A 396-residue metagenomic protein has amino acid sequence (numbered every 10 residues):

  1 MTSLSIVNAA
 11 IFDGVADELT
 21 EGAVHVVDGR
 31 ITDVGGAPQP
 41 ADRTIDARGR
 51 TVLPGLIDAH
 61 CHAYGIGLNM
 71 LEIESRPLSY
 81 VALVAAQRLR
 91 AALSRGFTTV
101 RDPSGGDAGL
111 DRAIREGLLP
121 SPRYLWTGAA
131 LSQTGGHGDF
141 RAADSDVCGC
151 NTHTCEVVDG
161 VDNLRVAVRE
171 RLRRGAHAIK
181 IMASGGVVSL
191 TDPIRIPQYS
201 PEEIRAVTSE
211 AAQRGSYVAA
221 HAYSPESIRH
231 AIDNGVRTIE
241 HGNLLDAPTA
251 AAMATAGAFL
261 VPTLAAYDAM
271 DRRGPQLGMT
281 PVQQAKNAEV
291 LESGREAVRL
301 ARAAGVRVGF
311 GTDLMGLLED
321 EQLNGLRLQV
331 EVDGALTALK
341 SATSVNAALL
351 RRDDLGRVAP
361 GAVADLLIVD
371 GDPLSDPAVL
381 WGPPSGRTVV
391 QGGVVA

Functional and structural regions predicted by a protein language model:
M1-Q39, V52, P373-D376, V394-V395: N-terminal metal-binding scaffold of metallo-dependent hydrolase/deaminase domains
A9, D28, S341-S344, A348-L349 (+1 more regions): C-terminal cap of metal-dependent C-N hydrolases
R50-E116, Q133-F140, E202, E226 (+1 more regions): Metal-associated gating/positioning segment near the N- to mid-region
G67-M70, R112, S189-L190, I228-N234 (+4 more regions): Histidine/acidic-residue-rich catalytic or RNA/ligand-binding cores of hydrolases and nuclease-related proteins
M70-L83, V147-V166, Y217-A219: Active-site mouth loops of central-metabolism enzymes
V84-L110, P120-A130, A176-S189, Y217 (+3 more regions): Divalent metal-dependent hydrolysis catalytic cores, especially in the metallo-beta-lactamase
N163-L260, Q276-M279, N287-V308: Histidine/acidic residue-rich metal-binding segments in metalloenzymes
Q213, G278-V282, V290-P373: His/Asp/Glu-enriched, well-ordered alpha-helical/loop segment that forms or immediately abuts the divalent-metal
